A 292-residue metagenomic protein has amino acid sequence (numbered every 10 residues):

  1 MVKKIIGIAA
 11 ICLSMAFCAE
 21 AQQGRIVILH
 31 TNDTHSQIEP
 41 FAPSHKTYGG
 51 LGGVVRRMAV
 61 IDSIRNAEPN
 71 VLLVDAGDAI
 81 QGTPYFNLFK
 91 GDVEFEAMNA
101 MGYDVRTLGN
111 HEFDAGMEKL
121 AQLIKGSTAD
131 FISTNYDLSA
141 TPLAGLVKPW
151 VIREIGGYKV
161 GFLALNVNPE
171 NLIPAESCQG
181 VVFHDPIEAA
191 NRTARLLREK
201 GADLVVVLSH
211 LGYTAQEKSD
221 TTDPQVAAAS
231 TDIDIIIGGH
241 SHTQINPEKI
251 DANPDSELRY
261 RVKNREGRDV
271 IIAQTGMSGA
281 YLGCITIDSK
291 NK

Functional and structural regions predicted by a protein language model:
M1-Q23: Bacterial Sec-dependent N-terminal signal peptides
A21-K292: Acidic, metal/ion-coordinating pockets
